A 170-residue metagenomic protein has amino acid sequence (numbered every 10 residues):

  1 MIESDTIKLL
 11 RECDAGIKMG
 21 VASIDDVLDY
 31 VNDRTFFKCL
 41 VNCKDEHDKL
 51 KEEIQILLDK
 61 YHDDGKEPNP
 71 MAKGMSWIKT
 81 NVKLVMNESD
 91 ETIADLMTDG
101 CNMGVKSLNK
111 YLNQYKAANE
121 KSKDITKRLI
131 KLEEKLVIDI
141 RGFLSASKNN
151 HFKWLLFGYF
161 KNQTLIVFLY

Functional and structural regions predicted by a protein language model:
M1-I7, Y61, S147: Membrane-interacting alpha-helical segments
I2-V31, T92-K116: Alpha-helical bundle segments that constitute or directly flank the non-heme di-iron/ferroxidase center
D5-C13, R34-E52, D90-L96, K121-L132: Alpha-helical scaffold segments that form or flank carboxylate-/histidine-based iron centers
V21, K51, Q55-L58, K79-V82 (+4 more regions): A structural signal for well-ordered alpha-helices, especially hydrophobic packing surfaces of coiled-coils
D25, D29-F36, D59, D63 (+4 more regions): Short, flexible helix-adjacent loops and helix caps
E52, I56-D95, D99-V105: Carboxylate-rich helix-loop segments that flank metal/cofactor sites and access channels in metalloenzymes
M97-F152: Preference for long, well-ordered alpha-helical segments
N149-I166: N-terminal amphipathic/hydrophobic targeting modules at extreme N-termini, encompassing cleavable Sec/SRP-type signal
